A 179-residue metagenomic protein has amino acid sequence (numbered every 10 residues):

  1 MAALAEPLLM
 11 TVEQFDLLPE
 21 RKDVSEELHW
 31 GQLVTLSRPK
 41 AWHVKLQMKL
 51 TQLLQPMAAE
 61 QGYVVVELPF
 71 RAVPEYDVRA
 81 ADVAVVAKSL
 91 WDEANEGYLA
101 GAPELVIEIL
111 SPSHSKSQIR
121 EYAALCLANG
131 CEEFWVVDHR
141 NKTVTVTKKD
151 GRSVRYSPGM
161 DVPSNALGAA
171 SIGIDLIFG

Functional and structural regions predicted by a protein language model:
M1-G179: Gly/Pro/Ser/Thr-rich low-complexity, intrinsically disordered segments predominantly at protein N-termini
